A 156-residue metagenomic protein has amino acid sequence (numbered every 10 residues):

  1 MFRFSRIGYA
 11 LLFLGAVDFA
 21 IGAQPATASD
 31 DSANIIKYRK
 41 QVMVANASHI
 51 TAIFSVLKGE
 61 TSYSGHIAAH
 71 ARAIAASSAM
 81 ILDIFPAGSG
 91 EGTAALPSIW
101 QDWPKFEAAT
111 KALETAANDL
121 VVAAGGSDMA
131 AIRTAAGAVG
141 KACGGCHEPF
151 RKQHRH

Functional and structural regions predicted by a protein language model:
M1-L12: Bacterial N-terminal signal peptides that target proteins for export
A16-P25: C-terminal segment of classical bacterial N-terminal signal peptides
A33-H66, R72-H156: Sequence context surrounding c-type heme c attachment/ligation sites in exported
